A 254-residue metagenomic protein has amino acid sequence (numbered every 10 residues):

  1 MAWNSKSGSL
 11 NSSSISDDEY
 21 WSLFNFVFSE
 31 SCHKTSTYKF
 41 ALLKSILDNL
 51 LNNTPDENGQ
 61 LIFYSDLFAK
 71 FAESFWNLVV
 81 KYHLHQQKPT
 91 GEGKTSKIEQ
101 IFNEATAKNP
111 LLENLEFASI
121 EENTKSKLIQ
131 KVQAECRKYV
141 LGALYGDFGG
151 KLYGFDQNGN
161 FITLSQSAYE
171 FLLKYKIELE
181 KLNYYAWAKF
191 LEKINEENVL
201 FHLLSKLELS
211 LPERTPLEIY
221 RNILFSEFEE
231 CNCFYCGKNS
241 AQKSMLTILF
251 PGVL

Functional and structural regions predicted by a protein language model:
A2-E229, N239: Mixed-charge, low-complexity interaction segments
C231-Y235: C-type cytochrome heme c attachment motif
G237-L254: Histidine-centered nuclease catalytic patch
